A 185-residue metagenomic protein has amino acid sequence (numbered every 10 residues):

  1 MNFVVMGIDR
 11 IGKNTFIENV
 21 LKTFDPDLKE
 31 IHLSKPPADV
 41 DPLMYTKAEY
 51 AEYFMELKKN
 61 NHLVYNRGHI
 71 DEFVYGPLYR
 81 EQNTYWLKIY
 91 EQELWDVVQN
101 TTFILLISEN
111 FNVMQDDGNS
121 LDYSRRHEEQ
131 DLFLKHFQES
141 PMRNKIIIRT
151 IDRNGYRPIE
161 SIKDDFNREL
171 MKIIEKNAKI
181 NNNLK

Functional and structural regions predicted by a protein language model:
N2: Walker A (P-loop) ATP-phosphate-binding motif of ABC ATPase nucleotide-binding domains
V5: Hydrophobic anchor at the beta1->P-loop junction of P-loop NTPases
I8, T15-H62: Conserved substrate/cofactor phosphate-moiety recognition/catalytic segment in nucleotide-dependent phosphotransferases
G12-N14, D71-Y75, F111-D116, Y156-P158: Short catalytic/ligand-binding loop motif for oxyanion handling, primarily in non-cytosolic enzymes, centered on
H62-F73: Conserved P-loop NTPase "ATPase switch" module shared by AAA+ and STAND
N66-R67, L87-D116: Conserved phosphate-donor/acceptor-positioning beta-strand/loop module used by diverse small-molecule
F73-Y90: A mobile, often basic/glycine-rich helix-loop segment that functions as the active-site lid/recognition loop
S120-K185: NTP-dependent small-molecule kinase module
